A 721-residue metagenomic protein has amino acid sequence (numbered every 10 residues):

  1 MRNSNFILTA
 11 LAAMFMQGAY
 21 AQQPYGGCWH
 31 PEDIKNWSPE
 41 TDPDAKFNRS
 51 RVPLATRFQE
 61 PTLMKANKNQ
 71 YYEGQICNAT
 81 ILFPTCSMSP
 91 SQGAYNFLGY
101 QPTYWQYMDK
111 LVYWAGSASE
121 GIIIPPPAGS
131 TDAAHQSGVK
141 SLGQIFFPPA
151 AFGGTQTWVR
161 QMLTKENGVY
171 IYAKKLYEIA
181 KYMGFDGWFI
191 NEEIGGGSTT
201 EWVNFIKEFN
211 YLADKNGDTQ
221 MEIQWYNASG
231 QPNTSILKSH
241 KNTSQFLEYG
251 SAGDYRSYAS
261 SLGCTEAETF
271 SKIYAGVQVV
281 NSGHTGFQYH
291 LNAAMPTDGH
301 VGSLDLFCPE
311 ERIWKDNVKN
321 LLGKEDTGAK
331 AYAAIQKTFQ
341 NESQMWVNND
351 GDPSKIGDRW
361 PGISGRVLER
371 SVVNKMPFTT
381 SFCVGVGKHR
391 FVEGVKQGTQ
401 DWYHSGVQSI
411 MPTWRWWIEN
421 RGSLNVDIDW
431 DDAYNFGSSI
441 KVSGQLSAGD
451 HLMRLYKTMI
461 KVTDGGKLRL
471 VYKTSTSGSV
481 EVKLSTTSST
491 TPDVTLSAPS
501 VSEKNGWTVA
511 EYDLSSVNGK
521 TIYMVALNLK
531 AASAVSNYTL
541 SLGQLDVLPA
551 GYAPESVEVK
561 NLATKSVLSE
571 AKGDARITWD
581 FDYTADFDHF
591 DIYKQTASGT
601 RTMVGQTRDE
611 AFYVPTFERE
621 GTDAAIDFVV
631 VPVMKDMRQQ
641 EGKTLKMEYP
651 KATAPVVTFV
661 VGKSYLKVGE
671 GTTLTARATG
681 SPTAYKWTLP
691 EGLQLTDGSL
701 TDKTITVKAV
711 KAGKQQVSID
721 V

Functional and structural regions predicted by a protein language model:
K68-Y258: Chitinase-like catalytic core of GlcNAc-active glycosidases
S423-L452: Short carbohydrate-recognition loop motifs
I440, L452-V480, A510-Y512, L545: Extra-cytoplasmic beta-strand recognition segments
A553-K565, A652-G662: Proline-enriched interdomain boundary motifs that mark the N-terminal boundary and often initiate the first structured
G573-A585: Conserved aromatic anchor
D588, G680-K686: Solvent-exposed loop segments of extracellular immunoglobulin-like
P615-Q640: Beta-strand-rich modules
L689-T706: Surface-exposed, flexible coil segments in extracellular/virion-facing regions
